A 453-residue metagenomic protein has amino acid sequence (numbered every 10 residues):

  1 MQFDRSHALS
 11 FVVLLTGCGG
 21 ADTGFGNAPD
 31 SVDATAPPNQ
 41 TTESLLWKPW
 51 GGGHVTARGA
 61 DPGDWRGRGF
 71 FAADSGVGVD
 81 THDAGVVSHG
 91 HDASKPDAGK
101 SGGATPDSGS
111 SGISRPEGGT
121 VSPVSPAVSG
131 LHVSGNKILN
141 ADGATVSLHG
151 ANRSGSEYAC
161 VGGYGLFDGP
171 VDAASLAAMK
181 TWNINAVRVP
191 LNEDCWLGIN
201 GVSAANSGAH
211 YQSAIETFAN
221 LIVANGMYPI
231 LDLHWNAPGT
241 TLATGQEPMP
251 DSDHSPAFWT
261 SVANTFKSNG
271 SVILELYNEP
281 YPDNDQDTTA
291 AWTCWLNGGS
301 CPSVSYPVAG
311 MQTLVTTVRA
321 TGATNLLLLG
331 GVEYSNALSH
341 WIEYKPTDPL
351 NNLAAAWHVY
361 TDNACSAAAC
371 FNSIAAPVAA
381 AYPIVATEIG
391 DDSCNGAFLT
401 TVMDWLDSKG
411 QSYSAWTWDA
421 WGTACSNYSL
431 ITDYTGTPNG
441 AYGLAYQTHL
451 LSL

Functional and structural regions predicted by a protein language model:
M1-P29: Sec-dependent N-terminal signal peptides
H7-V12, I230, V315, S339: Sec-dependent N-terminal signal peptides
C18-P123: Ser/Thr-rich, Pro/Gly/Ala-heavy low-complexity intrinsically disordered linkers and tails of secreted extracellular
R115-A186, A445, H449: N-terminal carbohydrate-binding accessory modules
G130, D168, M249-I273, Y277-A420 (+1 more regions): Extracellular glycoside hydrolase catalytic/binding regions
V146-A173, L197-S207, E247, T361-A364 (+1 more regions): Acidic/histidine-rich helix-loop elements that form or flank divalent-metal/phosphate-binding sites at the catalytic
D168-A237, S252-S255, P307, V315-T321 (+1 more regions): Aromatic-lined substrate-binding rim segments of carbohydrate-active enzymes
T244: Short acidic-hydrophobic catalytic motif
